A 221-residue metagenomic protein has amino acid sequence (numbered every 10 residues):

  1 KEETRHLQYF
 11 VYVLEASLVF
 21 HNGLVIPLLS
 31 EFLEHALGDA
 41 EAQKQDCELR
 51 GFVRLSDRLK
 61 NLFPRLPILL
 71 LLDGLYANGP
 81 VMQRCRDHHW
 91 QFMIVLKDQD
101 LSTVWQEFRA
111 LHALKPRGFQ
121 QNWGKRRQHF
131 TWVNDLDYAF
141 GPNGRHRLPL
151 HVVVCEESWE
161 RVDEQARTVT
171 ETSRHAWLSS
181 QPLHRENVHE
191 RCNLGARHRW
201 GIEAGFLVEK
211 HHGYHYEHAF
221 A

Functional and structural regions predicted by a protein language model:
K1, A16, F52, L70-L75 (+3 more regions): Short, conserved catalytic/metal-binding motifs centered on acidic residues
E2-H6, M82-Q83, Q165-A166: A generic local secondary-structure boundary/capping motif
E2-P67: Electropositive, glycine- and tryptophan-enriched low-complexity nucleic-acid-binding patches
F10, R86, V169-E171: A short, structural micro-pattern
L18-F20, S30-F32, G74, I94-D98 (+1 more regions): Short, structured patches in soluble enzyme cores that scaffold and shape functional sites
A42-T103: Domain-level cores of phosphate- or acyl-group-handling catalytic modules
V95-R199: An anionic, glycine-rich sequence signature occurring as long contiguous blocks
E186-F220: Short amphipathic alpha-helical "interface-anchor" segments enriched in bulky aromatics
